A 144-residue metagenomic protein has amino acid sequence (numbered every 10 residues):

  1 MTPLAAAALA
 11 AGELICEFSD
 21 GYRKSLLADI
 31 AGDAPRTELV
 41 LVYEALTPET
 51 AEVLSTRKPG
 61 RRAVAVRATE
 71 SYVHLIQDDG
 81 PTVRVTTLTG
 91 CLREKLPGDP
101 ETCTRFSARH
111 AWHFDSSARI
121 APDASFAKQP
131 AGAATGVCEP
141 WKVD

Functional and structural regions predicted by a protein language model:
T2-E13: Hydrophobic alpha-helical targeting segments used for export or membrane insertion
T2-L4, I76-G80, T89-C91, S117-K128: Short, intrinsically disordered, charge-biased short linear motifs at domain edges
L14, T89, E101, G136-V137: Extracellular secreted precursors and ectodomains with disulfide-bonded cysteine-rich loops/domains
I15-R57, V83-C91: Short, solvent-exposed loop/hinge segments that bridge or flank secondary-structure elements
E17-K24, S107-A118: Generic short beta-strand segments
F18, R93, R105, P140-W141: Disulfide-rich extracellular modules and peptides
R57-D99: Conserved, charge-rich beta-strand/loop surface module that forms ligand/interface-binding patches within domains
F114-D144: Edge beta-strand at a domain terminus
